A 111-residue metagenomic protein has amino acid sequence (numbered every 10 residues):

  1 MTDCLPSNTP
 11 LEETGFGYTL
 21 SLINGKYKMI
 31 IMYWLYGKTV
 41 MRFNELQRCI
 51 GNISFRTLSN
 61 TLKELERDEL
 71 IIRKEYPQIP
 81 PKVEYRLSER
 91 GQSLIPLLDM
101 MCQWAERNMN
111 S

Functional and structural regions predicted by a protein language model:
M1-S7: Long, low-complexity, charged/polar intrinsically disordered regions in eukaryotic proteins
P10, Y76-P77: Short loop/turn motifs at secondary-structure junctions and domain boundaries
L11-T57, E84: N-terminal helix-turn-helix DNA-binding core of bacterial DNA-binding proteins
Y18, R48, N60, P96-D99 (+1 more regions): Generic recognition of well-ordered alpha-helical segments within structured catalytic/regulatory domains
M29, D68, L97-M109: Alpha-helical linker/hinge and terminal dimerization helices associated with HTH transcriptional regulators
N44-R73, P80: Canonical helix-turn-helix DNA-binding module
P77, M109-S111: Short helix-loop hinge/linker segments at domain boundaries
P77-M100: Basic, amphipathic "hinge/linker" alpha-helix immediately C-terminal to the N-terminal HTH DNA-binding motif
